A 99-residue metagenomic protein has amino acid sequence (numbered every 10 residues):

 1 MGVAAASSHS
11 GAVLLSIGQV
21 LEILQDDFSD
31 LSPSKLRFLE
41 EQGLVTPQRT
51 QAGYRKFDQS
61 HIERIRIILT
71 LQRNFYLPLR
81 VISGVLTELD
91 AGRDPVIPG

Functional and structural regions predicted by a protein language model:
M1-D27, E41-A52, Q59-G99: Arg/Lys-rich, alpha-helical DNA-contact motif
S29-F38: Short amphipathic alpha-helical interaction segments
